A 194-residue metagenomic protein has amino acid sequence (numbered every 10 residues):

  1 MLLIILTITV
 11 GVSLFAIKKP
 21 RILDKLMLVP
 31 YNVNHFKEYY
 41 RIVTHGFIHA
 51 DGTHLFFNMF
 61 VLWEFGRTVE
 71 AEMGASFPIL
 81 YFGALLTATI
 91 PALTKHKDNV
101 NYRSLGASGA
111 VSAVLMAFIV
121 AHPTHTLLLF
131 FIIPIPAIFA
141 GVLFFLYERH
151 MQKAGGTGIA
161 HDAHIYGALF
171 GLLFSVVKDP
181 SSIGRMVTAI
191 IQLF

Functional and structural regions predicted by a protein language model:
M1-F194: A detector for small-residue-rich transmembrane helices and their helix-helix packing motifs
